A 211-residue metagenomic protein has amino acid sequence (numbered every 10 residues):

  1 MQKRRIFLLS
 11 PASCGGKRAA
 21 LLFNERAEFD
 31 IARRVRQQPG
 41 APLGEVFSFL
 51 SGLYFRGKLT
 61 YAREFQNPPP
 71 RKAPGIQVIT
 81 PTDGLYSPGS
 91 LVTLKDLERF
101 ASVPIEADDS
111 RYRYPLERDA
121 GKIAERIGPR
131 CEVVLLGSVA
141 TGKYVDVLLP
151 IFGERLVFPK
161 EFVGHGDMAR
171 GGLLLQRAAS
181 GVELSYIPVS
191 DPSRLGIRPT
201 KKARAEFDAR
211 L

Functional and structural regions predicted by a protein language model:
M1-L211: Peripheral peptide segments
